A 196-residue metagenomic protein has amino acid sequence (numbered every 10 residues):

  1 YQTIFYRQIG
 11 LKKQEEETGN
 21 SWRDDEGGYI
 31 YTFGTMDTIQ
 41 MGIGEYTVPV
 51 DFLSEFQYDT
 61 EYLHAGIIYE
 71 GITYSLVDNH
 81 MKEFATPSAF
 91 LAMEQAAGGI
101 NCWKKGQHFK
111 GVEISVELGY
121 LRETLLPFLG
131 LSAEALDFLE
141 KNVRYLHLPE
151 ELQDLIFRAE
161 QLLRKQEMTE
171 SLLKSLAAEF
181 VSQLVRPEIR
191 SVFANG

Functional and structural regions predicted by a protein language model:
Y1-Q2: Polar/acidic, low-complexity leader/linker segments enriched in S/T/G and N/D
Q8-K110: N-terminal functional module of multi-domain proteins
T73-G196: Alpha-helical bundle regulatory/interaction domains
